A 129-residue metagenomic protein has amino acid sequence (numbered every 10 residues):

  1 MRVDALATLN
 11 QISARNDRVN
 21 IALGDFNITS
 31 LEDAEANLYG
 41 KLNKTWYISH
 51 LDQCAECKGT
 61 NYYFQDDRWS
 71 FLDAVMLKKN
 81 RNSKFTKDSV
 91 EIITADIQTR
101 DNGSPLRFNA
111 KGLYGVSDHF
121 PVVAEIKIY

Functional and structural regions predicted by a protein language model:
M1-A7: Metal-dependent phosphoester/phosphodiester hydrolase catalytic core
Q11-I21, I28-Y129: Metal-dependent phosphoester-hydrolase catalytic domains
